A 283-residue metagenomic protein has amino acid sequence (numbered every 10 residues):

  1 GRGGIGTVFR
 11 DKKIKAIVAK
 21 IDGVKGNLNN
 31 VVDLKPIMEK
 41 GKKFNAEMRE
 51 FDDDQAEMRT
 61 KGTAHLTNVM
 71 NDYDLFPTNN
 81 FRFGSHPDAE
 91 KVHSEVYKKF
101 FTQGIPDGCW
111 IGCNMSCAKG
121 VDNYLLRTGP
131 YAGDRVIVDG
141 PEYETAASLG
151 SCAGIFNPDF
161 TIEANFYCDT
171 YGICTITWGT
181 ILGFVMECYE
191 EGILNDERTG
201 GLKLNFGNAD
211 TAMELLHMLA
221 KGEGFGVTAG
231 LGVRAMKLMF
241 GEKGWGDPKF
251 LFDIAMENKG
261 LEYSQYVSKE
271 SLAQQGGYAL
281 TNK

Functional and structural regions predicted by a protein language model:
G1-K283: Extended C-terminal regions of large enzymes
